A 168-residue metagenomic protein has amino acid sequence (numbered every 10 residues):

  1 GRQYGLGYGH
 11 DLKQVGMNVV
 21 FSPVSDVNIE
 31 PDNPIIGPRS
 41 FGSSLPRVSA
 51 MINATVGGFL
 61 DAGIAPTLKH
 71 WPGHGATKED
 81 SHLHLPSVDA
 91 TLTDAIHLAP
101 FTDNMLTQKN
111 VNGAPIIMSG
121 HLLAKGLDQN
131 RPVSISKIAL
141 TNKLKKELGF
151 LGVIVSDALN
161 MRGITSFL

Functional and structural regions predicted by a protein language model:
G1-N28, V48-P72: Glycine-rich, aromatic-flanked loop segments that form ligand/cofactor-binding clefts across common enzyme folds
I36: Active-site-adjacent helix-turn-beta-strand microarchitecture at beta-sheet edges that either contains or buttresses
S40: Conserved beta-strand positions that form and line the central face of beta-propeller blades
S43-L168: Second-shell residues forming the walls of enzyme active-site clefts
